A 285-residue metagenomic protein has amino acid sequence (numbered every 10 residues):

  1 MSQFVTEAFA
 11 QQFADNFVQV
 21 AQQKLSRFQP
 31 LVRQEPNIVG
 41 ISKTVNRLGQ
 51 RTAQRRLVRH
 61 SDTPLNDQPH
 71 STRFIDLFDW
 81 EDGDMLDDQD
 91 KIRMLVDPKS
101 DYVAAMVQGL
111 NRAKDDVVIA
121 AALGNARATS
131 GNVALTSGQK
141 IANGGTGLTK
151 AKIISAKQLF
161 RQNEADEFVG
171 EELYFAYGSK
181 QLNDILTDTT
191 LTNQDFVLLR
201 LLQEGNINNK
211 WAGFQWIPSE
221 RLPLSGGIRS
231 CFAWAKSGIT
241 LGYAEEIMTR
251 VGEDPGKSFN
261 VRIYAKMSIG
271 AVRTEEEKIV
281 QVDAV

Functional and structural regions predicted by a protein language model:
S2-P30, P36-Q54, Q68-D76, W80-G83 (+4 more regions): Sequence/fold signature of self-assembling virion shell proteins
V5, A120-A121, L135: Intrinsically disordered/low-complexity terminal segments and short unstructured peptides
E7, Q11, V96-S100, A151-I154 (+1 more regions): Generic alpha-helical secondary structure signal
Q12, N16, V20, G109 (+2 more regions): Residues that form generic nucleotide/phosphate-binding pockets
V45, P69-G131, A165-S179, W216 (+1 more regions): Long, contiguous amphipathic alpha-helices that act as assembly "spine/axial" helices in icosahedral shell and virion
R59-S71: Active-site-surrounding "flap" and adjacent substrate/cofactor-binding loops of secreted or lumenal enzymes, prototyped
D62, A122-L123, V280: Flexible domain-boundary/linker segments
A128-R200: Extended, solvent-exposed, turn-rich assembly/linker loops in the middle of proteins
